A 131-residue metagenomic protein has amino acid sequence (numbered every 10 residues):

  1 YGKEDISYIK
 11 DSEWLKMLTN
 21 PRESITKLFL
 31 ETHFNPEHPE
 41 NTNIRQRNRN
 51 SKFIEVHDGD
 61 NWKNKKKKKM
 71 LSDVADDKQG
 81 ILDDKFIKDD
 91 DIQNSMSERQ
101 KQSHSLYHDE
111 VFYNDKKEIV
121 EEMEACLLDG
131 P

Functional and structural regions predicted by a protein language model:
Y1-P131: Extended amphipathic coiled-coil helices
